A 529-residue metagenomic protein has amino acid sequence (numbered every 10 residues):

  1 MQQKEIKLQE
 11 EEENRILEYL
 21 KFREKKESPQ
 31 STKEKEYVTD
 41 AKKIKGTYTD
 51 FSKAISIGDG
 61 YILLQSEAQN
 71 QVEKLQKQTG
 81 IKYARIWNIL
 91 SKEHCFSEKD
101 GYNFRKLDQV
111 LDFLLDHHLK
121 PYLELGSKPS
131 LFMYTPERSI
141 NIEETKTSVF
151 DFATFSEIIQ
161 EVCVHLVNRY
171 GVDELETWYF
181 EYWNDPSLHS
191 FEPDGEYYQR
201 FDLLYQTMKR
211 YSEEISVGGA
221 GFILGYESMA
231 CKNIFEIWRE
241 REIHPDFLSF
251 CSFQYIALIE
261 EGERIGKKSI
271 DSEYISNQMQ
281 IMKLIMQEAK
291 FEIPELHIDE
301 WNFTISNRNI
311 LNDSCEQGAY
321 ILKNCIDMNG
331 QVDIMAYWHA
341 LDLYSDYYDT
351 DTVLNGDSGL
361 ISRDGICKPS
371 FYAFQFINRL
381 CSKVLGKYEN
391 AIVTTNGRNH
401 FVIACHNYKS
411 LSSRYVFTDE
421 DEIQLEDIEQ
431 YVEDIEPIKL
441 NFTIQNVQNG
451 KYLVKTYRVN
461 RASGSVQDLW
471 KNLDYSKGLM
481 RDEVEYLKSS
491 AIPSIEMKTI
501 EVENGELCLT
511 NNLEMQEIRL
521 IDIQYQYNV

Functional and structural regions predicted by a protein language model:
M1-I81, M515, Y527-V529: Mature N-terminal, pre-catalytic/accessory segment of carbohydrate-active enzymes
A41, I62-Q76, H165, S228-W238 (+1 more regions): Short, acidic/polar
A54, L114, V162, F180 (+8 more regions): Conserved, mostly hydrophobic/aromatic
T79-I270, I281: Substrate-binding cleft and catalytic face of glycoside hydrolase catalytic domains, especially the flexible beta-alpha
Y255-N309, D333-D342, V384: Glycoside hydrolase catalytic-domain groove-lining segments
I298-Q424: Aromatic/acidic polysaccharide-binding cleft in carbohydrate-active enzymes
N390-N472, L513-D522: Carbohydrate-binding surface patches
G478-V529: C-terminal beta-strand-rich structural cap/linker in extracellular carbohydrate-active enzymes
